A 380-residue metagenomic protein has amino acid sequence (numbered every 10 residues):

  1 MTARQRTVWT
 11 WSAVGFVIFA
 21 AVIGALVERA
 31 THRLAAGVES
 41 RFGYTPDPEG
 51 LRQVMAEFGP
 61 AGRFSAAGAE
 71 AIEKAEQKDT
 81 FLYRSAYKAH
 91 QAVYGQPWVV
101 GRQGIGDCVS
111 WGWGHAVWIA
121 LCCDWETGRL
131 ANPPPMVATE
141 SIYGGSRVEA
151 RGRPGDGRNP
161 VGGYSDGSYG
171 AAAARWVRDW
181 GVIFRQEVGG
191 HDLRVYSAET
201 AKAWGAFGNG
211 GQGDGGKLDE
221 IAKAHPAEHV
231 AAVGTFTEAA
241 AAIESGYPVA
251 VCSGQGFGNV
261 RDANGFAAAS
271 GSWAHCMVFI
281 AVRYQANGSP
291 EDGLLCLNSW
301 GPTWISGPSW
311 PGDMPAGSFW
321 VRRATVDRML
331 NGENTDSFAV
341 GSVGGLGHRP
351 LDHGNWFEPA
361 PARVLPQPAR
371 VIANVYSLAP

Functional and structural regions predicted by a protein language model:
T2-F16: N-terminal Sec-pathway targeting helices
T2-R4, G106, S197: Intrinsically disordered, low-complexity regions enriched in Ser/Pro/Gly/Gln/His and often acidic
W9-A13, G24-G106, S110-P134, S165-R185 (+2 more regions): Structured alpha-helical subdomains that flank or immediately precede key functional sites
F16-V22: Disordered regulatory segments flanking catalytic cores
L34-V38, G114-W118, V148-L297, P302-P380: Predominantly the structural core of cysteine protease catalytic domains
G128-G155: Acidic helix-start/capping segments at beta-turn-to-alpha-helix junctions
